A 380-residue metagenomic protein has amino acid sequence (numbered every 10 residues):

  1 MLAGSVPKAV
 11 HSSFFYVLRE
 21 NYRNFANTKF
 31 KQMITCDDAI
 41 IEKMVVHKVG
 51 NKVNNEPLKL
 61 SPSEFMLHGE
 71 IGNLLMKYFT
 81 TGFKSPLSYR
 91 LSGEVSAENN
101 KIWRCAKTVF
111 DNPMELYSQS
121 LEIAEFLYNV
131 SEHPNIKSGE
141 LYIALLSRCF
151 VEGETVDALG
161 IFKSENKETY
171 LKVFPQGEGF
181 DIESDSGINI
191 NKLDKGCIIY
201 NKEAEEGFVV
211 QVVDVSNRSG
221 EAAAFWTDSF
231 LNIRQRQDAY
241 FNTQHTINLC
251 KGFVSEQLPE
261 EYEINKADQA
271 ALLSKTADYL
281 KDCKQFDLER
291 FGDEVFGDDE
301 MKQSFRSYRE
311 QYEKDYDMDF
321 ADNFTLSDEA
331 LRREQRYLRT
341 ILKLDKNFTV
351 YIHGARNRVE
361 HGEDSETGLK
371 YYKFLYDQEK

Functional and structural regions predicted by a protein language model:
F14-Y16, Y22-F25, F30: Aromatic (phenylalanine/tyrosine) cluster motif
F30-Q335: Long, hydrophobic alpha/beta structural blocks
M318-K380: C-terminal, beta-strand-rich globular interaction domains
